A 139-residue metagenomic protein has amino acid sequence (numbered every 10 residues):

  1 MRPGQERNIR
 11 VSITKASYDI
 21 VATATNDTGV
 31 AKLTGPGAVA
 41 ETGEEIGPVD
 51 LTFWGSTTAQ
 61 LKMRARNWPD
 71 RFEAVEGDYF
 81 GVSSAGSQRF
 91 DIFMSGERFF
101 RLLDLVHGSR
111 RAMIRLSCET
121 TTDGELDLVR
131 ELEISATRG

Functional and structural regions predicted by a protein language model:
M1-R71: OB-fold ssDNA-binding interfaces and closely related basic DNA-contact patches used across DNA replication/repair
G4, G29, G35-G37, G43 (+9 more regions): Residue-identity detector for glycine
E76-R130: Acidic, glycine-rich flexible loop segments
E133-G139: Short peripheral tails and domain-boundary helices/loops at the edges of structured domains
